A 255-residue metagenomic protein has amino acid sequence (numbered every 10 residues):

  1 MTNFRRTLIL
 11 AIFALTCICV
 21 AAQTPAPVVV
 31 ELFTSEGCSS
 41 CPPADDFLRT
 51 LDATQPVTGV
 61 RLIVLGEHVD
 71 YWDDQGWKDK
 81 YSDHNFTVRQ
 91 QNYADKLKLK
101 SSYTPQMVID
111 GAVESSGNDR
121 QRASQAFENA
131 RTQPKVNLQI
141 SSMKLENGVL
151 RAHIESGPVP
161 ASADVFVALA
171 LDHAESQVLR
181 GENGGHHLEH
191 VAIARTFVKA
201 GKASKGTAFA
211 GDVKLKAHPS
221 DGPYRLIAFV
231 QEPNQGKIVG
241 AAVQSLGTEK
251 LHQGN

Functional and structural regions predicted by a protein language model:
M1-I9: Bacterial N-terminal signal peptides that target proteins for export
I9-C17: Bacterial N-terminal signal peptides
I18-A22: Sec/Tat signal peptide C-region and signal peptidase I cleavage site
T24-S39, L65, V167: Short active-site neighborhood of thiol/selenol oxidoreductases, capturing the structured segment around
S35-D45, K80: Short, thiol/selenol-centered motifs that function as redox-active sites or metal-ligating centers
P42-P56: Typically the conserved alpha-helix immediately C-terminal to a functionally engaged Cys/Sec in thioredoxin-like
T58-T87: Thiol-based oxidoreductase modules, predominantly thioredoxin-like and allied folds used for disulfide exchange
K78-Q106, A112-N255: Short, conserved sequence motifs used for protein processing/export or organelle targeting and for catalysis
